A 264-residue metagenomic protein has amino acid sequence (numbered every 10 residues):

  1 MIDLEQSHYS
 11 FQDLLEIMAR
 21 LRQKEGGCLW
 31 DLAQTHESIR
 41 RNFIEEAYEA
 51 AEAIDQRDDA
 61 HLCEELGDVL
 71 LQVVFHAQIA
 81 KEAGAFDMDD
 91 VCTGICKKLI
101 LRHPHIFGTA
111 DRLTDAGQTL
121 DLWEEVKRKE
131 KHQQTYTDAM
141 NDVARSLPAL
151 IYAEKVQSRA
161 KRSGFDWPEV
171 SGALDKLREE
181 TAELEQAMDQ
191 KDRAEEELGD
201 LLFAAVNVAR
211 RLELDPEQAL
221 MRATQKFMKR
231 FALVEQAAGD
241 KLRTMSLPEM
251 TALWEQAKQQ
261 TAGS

Functional and structural regions predicted by a protein language model:
M1-E65, L71-L198, L202-S264: Flexible "arm" and connector segments at domain edges
